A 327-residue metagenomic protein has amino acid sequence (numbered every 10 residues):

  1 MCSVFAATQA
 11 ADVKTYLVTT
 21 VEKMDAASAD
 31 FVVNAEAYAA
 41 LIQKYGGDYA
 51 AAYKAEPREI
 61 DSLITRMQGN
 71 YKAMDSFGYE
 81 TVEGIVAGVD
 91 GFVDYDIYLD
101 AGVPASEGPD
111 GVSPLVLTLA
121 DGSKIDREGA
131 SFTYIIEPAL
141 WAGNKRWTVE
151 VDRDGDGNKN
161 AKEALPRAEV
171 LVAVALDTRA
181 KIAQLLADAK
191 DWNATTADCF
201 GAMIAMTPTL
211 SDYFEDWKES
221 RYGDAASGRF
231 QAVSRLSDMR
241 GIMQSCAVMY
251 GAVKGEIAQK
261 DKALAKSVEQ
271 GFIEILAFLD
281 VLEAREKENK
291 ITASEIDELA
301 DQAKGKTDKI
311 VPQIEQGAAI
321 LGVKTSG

Functional and structural regions predicted by a protein language model:
M1-A6: Gram-negative bacterial Sec-dependent N-terminal signal peptides
A7-G327: Mature extracytoplasmic or organellar-lumen-exposed domains after removal of signal/transit peptides
